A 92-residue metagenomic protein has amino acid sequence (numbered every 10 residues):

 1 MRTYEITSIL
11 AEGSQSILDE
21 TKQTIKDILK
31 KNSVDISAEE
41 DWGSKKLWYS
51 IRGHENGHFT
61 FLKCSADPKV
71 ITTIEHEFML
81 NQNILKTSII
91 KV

Functional and structural regions predicted by a protein language model:
M1-G57, F61, S65-V92: Long, contiguous binding/interaction regions
